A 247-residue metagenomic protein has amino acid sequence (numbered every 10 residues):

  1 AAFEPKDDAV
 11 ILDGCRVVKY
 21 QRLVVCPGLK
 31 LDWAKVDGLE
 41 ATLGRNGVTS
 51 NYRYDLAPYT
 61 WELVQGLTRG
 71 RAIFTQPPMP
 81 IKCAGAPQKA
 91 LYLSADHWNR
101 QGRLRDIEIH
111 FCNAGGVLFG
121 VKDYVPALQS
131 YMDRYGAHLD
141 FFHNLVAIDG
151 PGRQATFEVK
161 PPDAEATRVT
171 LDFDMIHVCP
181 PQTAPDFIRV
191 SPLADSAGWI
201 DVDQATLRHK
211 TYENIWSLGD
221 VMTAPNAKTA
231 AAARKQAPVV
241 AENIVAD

Functional and structural regions predicted by a protein language model:
A1-K89, L93-G102, D163-A166, H177: FAD-binding core/adjacent interface of flavoenzyme oxidoreductases
A1-V10, V18, A95-A197: A Rossmann-like FAD-binding core segment of flavoenzymes
D32-K35, E40-T68, D172-Q236: FAD-site-proximal beta/loop scaffold in flavoenzymes
R71, D106-E108, N214: Residues at the starts of beta-strands that form the adenosine-phosphate
P77, A114-G116, D220: Cofactor-binding loop segments of dinucleotide-utilizing enzymes, especially the Rossmann-like FAD- and NAD(P)+-binding
I81-K82, A224-P225, D247: Short, solvent-exposed loop/turn segments at secondary-structure junctions
D96, A233-D247: Internal hydrophobic alpha-helix adjacent to the cofactor/substrate pocket in enzyme cavities
